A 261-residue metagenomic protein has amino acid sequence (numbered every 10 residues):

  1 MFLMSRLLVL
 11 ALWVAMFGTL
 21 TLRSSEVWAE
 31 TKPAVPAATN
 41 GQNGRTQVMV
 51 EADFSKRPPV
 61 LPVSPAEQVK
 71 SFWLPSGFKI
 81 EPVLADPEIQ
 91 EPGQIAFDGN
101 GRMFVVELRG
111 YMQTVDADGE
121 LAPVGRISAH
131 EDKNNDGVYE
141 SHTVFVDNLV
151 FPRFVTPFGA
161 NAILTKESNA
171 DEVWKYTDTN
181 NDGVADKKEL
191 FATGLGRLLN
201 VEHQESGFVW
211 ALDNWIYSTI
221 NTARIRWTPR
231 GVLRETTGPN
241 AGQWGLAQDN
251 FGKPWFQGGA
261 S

Functional and structural regions predicted by a protein language model:
M1-S5: N-terminal secretory signal peptides that target proteins for export/translocation
L8-R23: Bacterial N-terminal signal peptides
S24-A29: Boundary at the C-terminal end of the N-terminal hydrophobic targeting segment
E30-S261: Beta-propeller domains with acidic blade repeats across secreted/periplasmic ectodomains and cytosolic WD/CNH propellers
